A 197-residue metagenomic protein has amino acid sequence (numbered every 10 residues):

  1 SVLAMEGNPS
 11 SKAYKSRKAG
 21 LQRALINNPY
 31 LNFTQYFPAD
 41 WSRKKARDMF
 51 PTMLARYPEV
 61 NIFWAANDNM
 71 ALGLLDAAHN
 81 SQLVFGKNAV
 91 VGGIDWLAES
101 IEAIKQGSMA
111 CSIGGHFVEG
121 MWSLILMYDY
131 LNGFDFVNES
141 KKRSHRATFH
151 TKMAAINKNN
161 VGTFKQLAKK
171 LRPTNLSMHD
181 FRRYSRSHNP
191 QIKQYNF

Functional and structural regions predicted by a protein language model:
S1-L25, G120: Extracytoplasmic ligand-binding site segments that recognize negatively charged/polar headgroups
V2-A4, L25-R43: Short beta-strand elements in bilobed, periplasmic/extracellular small-molecule ligand-binding domains
V2-M5, T34-Y36, N61-A65, V90-I94 (+1 more regions): Structural recognition of the beta-strand scaffold that forms the well-ordered cores of secreted hydrolase catalytic
M5-P9, L126-F197: Hinge/cleft segment of the Venus flytrap/periplasmic-binding protein
L21, A39-E102: Hydrophobic alpha-helical
A24-N28, T52-R56, A77-S81, A103 (+2 more regions): Structured segments of extracytoplasmic/periplasmic soluble domains in secreted or envelope-associated proteins
G86, V90-I156: Flexible loop/turn connectors
